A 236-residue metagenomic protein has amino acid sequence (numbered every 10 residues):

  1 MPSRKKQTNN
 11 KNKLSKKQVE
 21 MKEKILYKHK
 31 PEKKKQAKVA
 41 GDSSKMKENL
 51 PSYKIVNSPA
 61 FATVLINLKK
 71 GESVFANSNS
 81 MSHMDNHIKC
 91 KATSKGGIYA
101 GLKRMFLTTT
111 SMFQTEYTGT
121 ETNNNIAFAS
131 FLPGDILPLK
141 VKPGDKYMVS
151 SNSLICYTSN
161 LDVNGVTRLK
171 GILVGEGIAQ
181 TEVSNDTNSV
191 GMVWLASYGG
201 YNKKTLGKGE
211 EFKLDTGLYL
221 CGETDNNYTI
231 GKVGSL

Functional and structural regions predicted by a protein language model:
S3-K16, E20-M21: Arg/Lys-rich, intrinsically disordered low-complexity tails that mediate electrostatic binding and condensation
K22-L236: Composition-driven recognition of glycine/serine/threonine/acidic- and proline-rich low-complexity segments and repeats
